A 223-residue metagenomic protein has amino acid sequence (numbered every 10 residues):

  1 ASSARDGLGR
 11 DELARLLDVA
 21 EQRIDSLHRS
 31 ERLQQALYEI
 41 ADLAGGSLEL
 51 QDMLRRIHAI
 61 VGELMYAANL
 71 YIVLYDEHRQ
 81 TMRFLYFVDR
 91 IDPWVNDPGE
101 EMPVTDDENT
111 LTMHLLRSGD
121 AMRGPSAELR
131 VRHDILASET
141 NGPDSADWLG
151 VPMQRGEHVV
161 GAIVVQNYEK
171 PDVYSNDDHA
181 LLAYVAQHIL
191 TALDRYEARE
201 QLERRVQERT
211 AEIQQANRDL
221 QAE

Functional and structural regions predicted by a protein language model:
S3-L33, E197-E223: Amphipathic alpha-helical coiled-coil "transmission" helices that mediate dimerization and conformational coupling
D18, A183-L190: Allosteric cytosolic regulatory segments
A36-A44, E49-I72, L111: Amphipathic alpha-helical coiled-coil segments that mediate homodimerization and allosteric signal transmission
A59-G62, Y71-D107, L129: GAF sensory/regulatory domain recognition with acknowledged cross-activation on helical regulatory dimers
H78, Q154-V159, Y168-E169: Flexible loop/coil segments at beta-strand boundaries within sensory signal-transduction domains
R90, A162-V173: Short beta-strand-to-loop transition segments that serve as allosteric relay/switch motifs in sensory/regulatory domains
W94, M122-D147, Y168-E169: Signal-transducing coupling segments at domain and membrane junctions
A146-R155: A short, aliphatic-rich beta-strand micro-motif
